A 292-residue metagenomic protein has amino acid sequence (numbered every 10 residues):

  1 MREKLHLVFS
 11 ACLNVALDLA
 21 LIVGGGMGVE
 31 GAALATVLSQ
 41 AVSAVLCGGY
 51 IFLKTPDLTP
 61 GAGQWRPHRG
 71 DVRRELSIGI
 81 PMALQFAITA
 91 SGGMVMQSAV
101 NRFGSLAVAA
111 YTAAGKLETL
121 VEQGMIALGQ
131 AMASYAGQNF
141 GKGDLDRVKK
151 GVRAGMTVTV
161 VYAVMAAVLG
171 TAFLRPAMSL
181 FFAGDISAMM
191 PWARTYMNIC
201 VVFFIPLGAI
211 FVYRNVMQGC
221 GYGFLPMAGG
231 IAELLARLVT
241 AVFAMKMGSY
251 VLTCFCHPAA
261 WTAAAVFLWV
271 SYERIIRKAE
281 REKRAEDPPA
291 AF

Functional and structural regions predicted by a protein language model:
M1-G26, E30-A33, L38: Hydrophobic transmembrane helix module of multi-pass membrane transport proteins
M1-V8, L46-G49, Q64-V95, A99-V100 (+6 more regions): Hydrophobic faces of transmembrane alpha-helices in multi-pass small-molecule transporters and flippases across diverse
R2-E3, A110-R175, L207-G229: Small-residue-rich hydrophobic transmembrane alpha-helices
V8, C12, L34-A41, A83 (+15 more regions): Residue-level signature of the transmembrane alpha-helical core of multi-pass small-molecule transporters
A11, V15, L19, A32 (+5 more regions): Hydrophobic positions within alpha-helical transmembrane segments of bacterial inner-membrane proteins
C12-V23, G48, M94-S98, L120-Q123 (+3 more regions): Alpha-helical transmembrane segments of multipass membrane proteins
A20-M27, A87-L120, Q138, P176-D185 (+1 more regions): Helix-terminus/linker motif at the lipid-water interface of multi-pass membrane proteins
G24-I80, A136-F203, A244-F292: Short alpha-helical transmembrane segments in multi-pass integral membrane proteins
